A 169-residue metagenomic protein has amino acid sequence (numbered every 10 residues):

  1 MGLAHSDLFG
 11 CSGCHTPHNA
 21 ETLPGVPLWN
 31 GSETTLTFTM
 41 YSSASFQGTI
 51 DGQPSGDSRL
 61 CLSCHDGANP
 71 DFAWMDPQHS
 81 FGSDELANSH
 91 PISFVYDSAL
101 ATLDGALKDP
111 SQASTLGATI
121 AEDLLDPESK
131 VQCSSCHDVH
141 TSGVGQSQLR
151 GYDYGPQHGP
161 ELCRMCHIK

Functional and structural regions predicted by a protein language model:
M1-S12, T16-K169: C-type cytochrome heme-c attachment and multiheme electron-transfer modules
